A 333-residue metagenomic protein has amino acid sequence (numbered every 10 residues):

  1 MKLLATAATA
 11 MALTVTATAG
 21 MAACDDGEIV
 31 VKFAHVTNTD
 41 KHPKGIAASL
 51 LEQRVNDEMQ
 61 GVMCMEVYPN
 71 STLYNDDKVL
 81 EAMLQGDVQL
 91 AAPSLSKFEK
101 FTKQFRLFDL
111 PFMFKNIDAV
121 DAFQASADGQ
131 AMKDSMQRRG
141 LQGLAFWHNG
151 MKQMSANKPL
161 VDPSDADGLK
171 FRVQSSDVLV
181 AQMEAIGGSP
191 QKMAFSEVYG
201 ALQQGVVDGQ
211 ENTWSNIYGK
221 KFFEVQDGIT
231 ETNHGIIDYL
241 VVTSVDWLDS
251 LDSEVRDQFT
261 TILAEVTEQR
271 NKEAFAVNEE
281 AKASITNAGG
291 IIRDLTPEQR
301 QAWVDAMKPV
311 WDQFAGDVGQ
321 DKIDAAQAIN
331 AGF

Functional and structural regions predicted by a protein language model:
M1-V30, F333: Short, low-complexity disordered leader/linker segments with a strong preference for bacterial N-terminal type II
A23-A119, D128-A131, M136-F333: N-terminal secretory/targeting leader peptides
